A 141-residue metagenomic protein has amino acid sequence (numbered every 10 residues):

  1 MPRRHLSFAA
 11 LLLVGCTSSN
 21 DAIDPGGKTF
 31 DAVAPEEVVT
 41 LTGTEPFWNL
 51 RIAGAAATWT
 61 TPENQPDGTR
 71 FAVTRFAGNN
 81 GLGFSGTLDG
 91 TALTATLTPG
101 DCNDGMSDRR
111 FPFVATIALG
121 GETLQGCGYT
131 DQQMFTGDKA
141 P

Functional and structural regions predicted by a protein language model:
M1-S7: Bacterial N-terminal signal peptides that target proteins for export
A10, T96, G121-E122: Processing junctions and N-termini across compartments
L13-G15: C-terminal motif of bacterial Sec signal peptides marking the signal peptidase cleavage site
T17-S19: Bacterial signal peptide processing site
I23-E36: Transition segment at domain starts
E36-T96, D131, G137: Central antiparallel beta-sheet cores of small beta-barrel/beta-sandwich binding domains
A92-D104, D108-R110: Acidic, glycine-rich flexible loop segments
R109-P141: C-terminal partner/receptor-binding element of secreted or periplasmic proteins
